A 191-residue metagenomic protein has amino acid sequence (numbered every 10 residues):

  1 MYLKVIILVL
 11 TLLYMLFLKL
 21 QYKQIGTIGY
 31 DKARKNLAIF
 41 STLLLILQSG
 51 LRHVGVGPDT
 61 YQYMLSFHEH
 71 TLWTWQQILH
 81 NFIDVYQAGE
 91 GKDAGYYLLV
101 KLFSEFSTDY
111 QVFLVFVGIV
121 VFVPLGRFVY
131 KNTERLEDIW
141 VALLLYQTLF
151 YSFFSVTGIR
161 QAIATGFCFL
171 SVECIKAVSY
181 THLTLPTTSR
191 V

Functional and structural regions predicted by a protein language model:
M1-L45: Start-transfer (signal-anchor) and selected internal transmembrane alpha helices of multi-pass inner/ER membrane
K32, V129-T148: Transmembrane-helix signature of polytopic, membrane-embedded enzymes that assemble or transfer cell-envelope glycans
K35-N36, F40, S49-Q77: Extracytoplasmic loop-helix module adjacent to an early transmembrane segment
Y61, L65-L72, Q76-T108: Short hydrophobic/aromatic helix or loop-helix immediately within or flanking a transmembrane segment in polytopic
F116-T133: Transmembrane-helix motifs of polytopic, lipid-linked glycan transferases
T133, C168-Y180: Membrane-interface transmembrane helices that cradle and orient dolichyl/undecaprenyl
I139-G158, A162-F169, E173: Membrane-embedded helix bundles of polyisoprenyl
T181-T187: Conserved small/polar residues in nucleotide/adenosyl-binding loops
